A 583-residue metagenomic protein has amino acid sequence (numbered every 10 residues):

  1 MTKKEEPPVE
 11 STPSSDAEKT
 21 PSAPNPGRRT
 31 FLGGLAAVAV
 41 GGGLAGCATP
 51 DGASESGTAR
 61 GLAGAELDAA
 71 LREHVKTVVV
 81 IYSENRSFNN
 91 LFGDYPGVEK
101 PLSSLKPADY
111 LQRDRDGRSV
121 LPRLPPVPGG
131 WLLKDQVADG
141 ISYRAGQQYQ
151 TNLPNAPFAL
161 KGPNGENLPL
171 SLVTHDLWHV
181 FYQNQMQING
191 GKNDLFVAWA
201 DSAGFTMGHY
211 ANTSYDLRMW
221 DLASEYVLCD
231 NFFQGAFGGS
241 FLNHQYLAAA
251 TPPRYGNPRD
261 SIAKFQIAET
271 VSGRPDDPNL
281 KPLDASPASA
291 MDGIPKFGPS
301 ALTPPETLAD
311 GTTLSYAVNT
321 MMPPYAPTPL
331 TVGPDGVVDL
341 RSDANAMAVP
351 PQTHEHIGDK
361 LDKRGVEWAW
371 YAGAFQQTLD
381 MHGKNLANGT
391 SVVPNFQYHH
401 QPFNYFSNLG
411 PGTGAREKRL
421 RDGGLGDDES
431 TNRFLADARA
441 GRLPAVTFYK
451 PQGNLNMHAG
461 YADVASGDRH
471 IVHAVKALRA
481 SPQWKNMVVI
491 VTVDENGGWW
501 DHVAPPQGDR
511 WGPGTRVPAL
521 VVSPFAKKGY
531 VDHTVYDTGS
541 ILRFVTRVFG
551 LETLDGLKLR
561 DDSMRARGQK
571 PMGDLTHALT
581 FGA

Functional and structural regions predicted by a protein language model:
T2-E6, E10-P13, P21-P26, T30-A583: N-terminal pro-sequences and low-complexity stem/linker regions of secreted or lumenal proteins
